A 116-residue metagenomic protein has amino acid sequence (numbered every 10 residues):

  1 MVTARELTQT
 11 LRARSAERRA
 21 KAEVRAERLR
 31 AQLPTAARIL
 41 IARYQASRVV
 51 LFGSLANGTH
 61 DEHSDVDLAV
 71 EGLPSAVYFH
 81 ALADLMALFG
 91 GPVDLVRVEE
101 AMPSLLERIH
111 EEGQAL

Functional and structural regions predicted by a protein language model:
M1-S47, N57-E62, G72-L116: Catalytic core of pol beta-like nucleotidyltransferases
L51-S54: Glycine-rich beta-strand-to-loop/alpha-helix junction loops that act as flexible
